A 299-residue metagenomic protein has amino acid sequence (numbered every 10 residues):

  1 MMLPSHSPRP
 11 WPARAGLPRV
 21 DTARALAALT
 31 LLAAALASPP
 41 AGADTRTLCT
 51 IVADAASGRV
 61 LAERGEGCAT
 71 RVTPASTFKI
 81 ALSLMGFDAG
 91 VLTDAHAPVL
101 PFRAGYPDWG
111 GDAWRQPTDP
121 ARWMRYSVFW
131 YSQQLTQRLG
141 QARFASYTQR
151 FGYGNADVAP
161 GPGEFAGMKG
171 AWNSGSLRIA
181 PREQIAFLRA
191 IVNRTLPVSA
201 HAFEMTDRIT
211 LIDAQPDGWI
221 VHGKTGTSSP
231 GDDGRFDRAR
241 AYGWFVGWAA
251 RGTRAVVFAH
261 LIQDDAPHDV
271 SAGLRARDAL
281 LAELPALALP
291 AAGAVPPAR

Functional and structural regions predicted by a protein language model:
M1-D21: N-terminal secretory signal peptides that target proteins for export/translocation
A43-A62: Short N-terminal segments immediately surrounding and downstream of signal-peptide cleavage
T47, A56, G67-R71, Q137-G140 (+1 more regions): Structured C-terminal helix/loop/strand segments within mature extracytoplasmic catalytic/sensor domains
G58, R71-P98, W123, Q184 (+1 more regions): Active-site SXXK
E63-A69, Q116-P117, R125-S132, G163-N173 (+2 more regions): Flexible glycine/proline-enriched surface loops and loop-helix/loop-strand junctions
D88-G105, V198-F203: Short, well-structured active-site flanking segments
G111-P120, Q134-N193: Mid-domain, small-residue-enriched loop/turn segments at the edges of structured enzyme/sensor domains
